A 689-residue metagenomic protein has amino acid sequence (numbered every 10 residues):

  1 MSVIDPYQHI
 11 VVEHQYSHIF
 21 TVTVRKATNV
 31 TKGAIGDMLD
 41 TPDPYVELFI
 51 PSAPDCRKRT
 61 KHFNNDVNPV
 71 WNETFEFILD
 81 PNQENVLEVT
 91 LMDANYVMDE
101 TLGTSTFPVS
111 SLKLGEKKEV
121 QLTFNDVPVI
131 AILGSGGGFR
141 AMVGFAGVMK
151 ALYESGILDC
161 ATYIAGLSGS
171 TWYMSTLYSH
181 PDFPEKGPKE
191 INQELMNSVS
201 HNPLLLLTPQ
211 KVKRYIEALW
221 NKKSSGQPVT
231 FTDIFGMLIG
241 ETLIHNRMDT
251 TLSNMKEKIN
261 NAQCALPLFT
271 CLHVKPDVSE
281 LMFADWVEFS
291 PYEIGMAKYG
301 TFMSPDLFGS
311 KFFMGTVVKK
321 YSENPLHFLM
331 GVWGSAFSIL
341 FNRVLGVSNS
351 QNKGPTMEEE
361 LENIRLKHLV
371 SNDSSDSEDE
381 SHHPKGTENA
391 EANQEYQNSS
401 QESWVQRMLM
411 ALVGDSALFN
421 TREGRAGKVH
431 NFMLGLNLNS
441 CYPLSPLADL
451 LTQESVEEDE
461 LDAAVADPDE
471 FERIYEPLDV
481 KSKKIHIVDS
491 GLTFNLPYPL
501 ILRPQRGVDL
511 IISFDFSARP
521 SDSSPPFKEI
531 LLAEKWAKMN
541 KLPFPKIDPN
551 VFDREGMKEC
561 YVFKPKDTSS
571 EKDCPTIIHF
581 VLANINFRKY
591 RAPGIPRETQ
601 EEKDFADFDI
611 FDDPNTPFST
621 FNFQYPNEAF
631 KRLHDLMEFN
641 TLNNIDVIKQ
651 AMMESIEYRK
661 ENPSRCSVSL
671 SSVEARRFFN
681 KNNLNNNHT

Functional and structural regions predicted by a protein language model:
M1-I19: Intrinsically disordered, low-complexity PEST-like regions enriched in Ser/Thr and acidic residues
I4-I10, T60, V67, T74 (+4 more regions): Catalytic domains of lipid- and phosphate-ester/thioester hydrolases
Y16, D40-P42, Q83, D479: Residue-level preference for beta-strand/loop junctions
H18-D66, N95: Calcium-regulated, polybasic anionic-phospholipid
V22, V46-I50, W71-S111: Eukaryotic beta-sheet cores, primarily in C2 and C2-like/PH beta-sandwich modules
K26, I50, L91-D93, H273 (+2 more regions): Short beta-strand segments enriched in hydrophobic/aromatic residues within well-folded beta-rich domains
G33-I35, T74, M92, V120: Short beta-alpha junctions and helix-cap segments that line functional grooves
